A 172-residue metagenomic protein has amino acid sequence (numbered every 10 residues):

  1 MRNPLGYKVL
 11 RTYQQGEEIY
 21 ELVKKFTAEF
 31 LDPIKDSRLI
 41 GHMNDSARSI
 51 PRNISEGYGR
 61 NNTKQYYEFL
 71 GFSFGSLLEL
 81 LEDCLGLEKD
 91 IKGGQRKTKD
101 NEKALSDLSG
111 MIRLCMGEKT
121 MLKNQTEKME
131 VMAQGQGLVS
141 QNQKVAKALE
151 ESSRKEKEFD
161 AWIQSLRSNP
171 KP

Functional and structural regions predicted by a protein language model:
M1-P172: Amphipathic alpha-helical assembly/interaction segments
